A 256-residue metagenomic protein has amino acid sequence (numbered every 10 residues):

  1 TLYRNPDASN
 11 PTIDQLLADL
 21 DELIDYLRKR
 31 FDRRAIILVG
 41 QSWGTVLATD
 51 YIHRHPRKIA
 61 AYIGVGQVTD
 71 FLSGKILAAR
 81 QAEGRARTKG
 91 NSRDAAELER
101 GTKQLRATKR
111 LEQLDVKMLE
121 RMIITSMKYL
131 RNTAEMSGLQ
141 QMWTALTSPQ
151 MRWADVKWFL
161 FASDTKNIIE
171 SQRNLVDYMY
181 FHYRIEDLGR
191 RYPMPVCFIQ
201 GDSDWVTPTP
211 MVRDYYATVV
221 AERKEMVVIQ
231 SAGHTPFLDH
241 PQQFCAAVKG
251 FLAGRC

Functional and structural regions predicted by a protein language model:
Q15-A35: Conserved acidic catalytic loop of the alpha/beta-hydrolase fold
V39-G44, A48: Gly/Ala-rich beta-loop-alpha elbow adjacent to hydrolase catalytic centers
V46, I52-T108: A catalytic-pocket lid/entrance helix-loop region that shapes and gates access to the active site across common
E83-D187, R191-M194: Alpha/beta-hydrolase
Y192, F198-Q200, D204: Short beta-strand/loop motif that positions the catalytic acidic residue of the alpha/beta-hydrolase fold
W205-M211: Conserved alpha/beta-hydrolase "acid-adjacent" motif
A217-T235: Catalytic histidine neighborhood in serine/cysteine hydrolases with alpha/beta-hydrolase-type architecture
A232-P241, C245: Catalytic histidine-centered segment of alpha/beta-hydrolase-like enzymes
